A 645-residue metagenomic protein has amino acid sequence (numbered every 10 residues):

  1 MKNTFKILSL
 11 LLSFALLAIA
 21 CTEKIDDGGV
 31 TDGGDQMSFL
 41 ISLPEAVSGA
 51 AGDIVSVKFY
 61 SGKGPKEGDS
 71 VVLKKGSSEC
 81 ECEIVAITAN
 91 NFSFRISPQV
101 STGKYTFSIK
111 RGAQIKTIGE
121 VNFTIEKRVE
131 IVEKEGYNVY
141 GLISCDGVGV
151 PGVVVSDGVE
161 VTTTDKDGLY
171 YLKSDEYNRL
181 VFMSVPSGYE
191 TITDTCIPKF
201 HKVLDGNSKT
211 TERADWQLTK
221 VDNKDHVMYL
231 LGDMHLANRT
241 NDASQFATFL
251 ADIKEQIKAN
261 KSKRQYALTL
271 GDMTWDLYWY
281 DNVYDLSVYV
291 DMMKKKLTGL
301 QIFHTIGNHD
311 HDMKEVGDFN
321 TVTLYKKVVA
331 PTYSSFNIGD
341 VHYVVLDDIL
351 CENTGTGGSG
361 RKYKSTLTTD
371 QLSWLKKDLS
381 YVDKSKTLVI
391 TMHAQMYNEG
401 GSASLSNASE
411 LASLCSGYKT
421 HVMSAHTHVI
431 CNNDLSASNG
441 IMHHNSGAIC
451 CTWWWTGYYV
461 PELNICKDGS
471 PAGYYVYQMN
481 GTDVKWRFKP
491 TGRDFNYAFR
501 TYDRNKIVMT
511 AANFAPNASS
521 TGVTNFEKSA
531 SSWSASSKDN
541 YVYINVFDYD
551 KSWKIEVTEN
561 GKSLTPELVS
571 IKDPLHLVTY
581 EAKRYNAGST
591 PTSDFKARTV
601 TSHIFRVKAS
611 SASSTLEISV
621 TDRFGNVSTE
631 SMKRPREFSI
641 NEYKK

Functional and structural regions predicted by a protein language model:
S13-A46, N122-K134: Bacterial Sec-dependent N-terminal signal peptides
K66-D69, Y137-Y140, C145-V159: Short, ordered, surface-exposed loop/turn motifs in non-cytosolic proteins
I87-F94, P574-R606: Aromatic sugar-binding surface patches on proteins that engage polysaccharides or sugar-phosphate polymers
I131-N138, C145-D146, Y189-D281, K645: N-terminal active-site segment of His-dependent metallophosphoesterases
S156-S174: Short, acidic Ser/Thr/Gly-rich low-complexity loop/linker segments typical of extracellular and cell-surface proteins
Y177-T193: A short, solvent-exposed beta-strand micro-motif common in secreted/extracellular proteins
T191, P198-S208, W279-K376, S380-V382 (+3 more regions): Extended active-site neighborhood of metal-dependent phosphoesterases/phosphodiesterases
I441-D548, W553-E556, S602-K608, T615-S631: Binuclear metal-dependent phosphoesterase catalytic core
